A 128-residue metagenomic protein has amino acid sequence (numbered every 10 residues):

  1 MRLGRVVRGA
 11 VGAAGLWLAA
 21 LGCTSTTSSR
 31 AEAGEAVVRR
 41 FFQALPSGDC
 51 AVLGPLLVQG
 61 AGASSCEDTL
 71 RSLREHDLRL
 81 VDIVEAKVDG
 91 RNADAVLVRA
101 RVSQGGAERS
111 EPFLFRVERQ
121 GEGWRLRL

Functional and structural regions predicted by a protein language model:
M1-A14: Bacterial N-terminal signal peptides that target proteins for export
R2-R5, T27, A36, W124: Short alpha-helical segments used as structural interaction elements across diverse proteins
A20-G22: C-terminal motif of bacterial Sec signal peptides marking the signal peptidase cleavage site
T24-T27, R119: Amphipathic repeat-derived elements
T27-R30, E35-A36, R40-D94: Short solvent-exposed beta->alpha transition segments
L78, D89-L128: Exposed beta-sheet edge and beta->alpha loop/turn motif
